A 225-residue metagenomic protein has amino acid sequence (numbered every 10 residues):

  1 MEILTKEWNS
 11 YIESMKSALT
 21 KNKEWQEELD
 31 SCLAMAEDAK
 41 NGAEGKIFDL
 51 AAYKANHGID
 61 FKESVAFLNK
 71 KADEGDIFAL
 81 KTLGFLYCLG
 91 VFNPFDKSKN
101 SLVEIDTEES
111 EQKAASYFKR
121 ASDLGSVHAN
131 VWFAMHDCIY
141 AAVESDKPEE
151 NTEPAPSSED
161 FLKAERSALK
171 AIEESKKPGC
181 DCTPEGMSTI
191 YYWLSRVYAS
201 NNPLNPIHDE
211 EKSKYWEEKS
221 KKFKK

Functional and structural regions predicted by a protein language model:
L19, A51, N56-G58, L89-E108 (+4 more regions): Short coil/turn linking the two alpha-helices of tandem helical-hairpin repeats
K21, A39-A43, E74-D76, G90-V91 (+7 more regions): Short helix-capping/linker turns of helical repeat alpha-solenoids
K46, A79, A129-V131, T183 (+1 more regions): The tetratricopeptide repeat
K71, R120-A121, A171, S220: Canonical positions in the second alpha-helix
G186, A199-K225: Terminal, low-structured helical/coil segments at or just beyond the last alpha-helical repeat
